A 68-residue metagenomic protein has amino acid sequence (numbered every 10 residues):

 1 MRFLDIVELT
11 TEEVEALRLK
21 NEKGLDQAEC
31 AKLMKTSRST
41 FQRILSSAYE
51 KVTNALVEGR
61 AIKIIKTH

Functional and structural regions predicted by a protein language model:
M1-T11: Short, Lys/Arg-enriched anionic-surface-contact patches
A16-L17: Short alpha-helical "packing" element that flanks the helix-turn-helix/winged-helix DNA-binding module
K20, A31: The alpha-helix within a helix-turn-helix
D26, K35-T40: Helix-turn-helix DNA-binding motif, specifically the short coil turn and the N-cap/start of the second
Y49-L56: C-terminal flanking helix
V57-H68: Short, basic, alpha-helical segments at the C-terminal edge of helix-turn-helix-like DNA-binding modules
